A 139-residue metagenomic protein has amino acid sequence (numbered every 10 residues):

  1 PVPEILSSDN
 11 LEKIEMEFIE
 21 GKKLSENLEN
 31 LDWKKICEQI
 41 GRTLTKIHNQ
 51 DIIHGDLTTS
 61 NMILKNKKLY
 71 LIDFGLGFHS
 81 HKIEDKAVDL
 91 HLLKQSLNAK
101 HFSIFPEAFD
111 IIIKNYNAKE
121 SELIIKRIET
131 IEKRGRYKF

Functional and structural regions predicted by a protein language model:
P1-V2, I53: Residue-level detector of anion-binding/catalytic polar loops
V2-C37: Conserved structural core of kinase catalytic domains
L6-D9, T59, F109: Proline- and acidic/polar-enriched loop/turn elements at helix boundaries
K13, I52, L69: Hydrophobic "anchor" residues on beta-strands that sit immediately upstream of conserved functional sites
I19, K67-K68: Short loop segments at secondary-structure junctions
S25-S60, K65, L90, K94: Conserved kinase catalytic-core helix
Y70-F139: C-lobe/activation-segment region of protein kinase-like
